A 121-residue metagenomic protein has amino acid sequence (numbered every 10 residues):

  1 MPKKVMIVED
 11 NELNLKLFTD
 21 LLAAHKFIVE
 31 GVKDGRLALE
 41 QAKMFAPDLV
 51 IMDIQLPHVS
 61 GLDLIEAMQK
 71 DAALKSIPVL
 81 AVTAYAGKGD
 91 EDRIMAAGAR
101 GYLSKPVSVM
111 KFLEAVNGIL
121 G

Functional and structural regions predicted by a protein language model:
E9: Conserved acidic carboxylate
L13, D34-L37, S60-E66, K111: Acidic catalytic/metal-coordinating carboxylates
K16-A24: Charged docking surfaces used in two-component/phosphorelay signaling
T19, D63, A86-L103, K111-E114: Alpha4 helix (beta4-alpha4-beta5 surface) of REC/receiver domains from two-component response regulators
K26-K33, Q41, L103: Short hydrophobic/Thr-rich beta-strand motif most characteristic of the beta2 strand and flanking loop of CheY-like
F45-I51, L56: Active-site beta3 strand of CheY-like receiver
P57, E66, K75, G87: The feature encodes the CheY-like receiver
